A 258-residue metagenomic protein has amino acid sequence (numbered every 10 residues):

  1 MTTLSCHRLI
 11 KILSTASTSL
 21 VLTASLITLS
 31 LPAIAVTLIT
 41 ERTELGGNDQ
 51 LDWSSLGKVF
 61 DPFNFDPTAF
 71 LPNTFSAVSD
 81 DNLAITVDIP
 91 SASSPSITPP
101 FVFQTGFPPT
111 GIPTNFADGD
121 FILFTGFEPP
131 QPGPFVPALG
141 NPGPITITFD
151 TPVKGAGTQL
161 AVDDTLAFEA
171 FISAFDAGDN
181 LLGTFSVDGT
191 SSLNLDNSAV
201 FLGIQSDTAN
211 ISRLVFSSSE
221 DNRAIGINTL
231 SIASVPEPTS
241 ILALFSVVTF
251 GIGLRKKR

Functional and structural regions predicted by a protein language model:
M1-I10: N-terminal secretory signal peptides that target proteins for export/translocation
L13-T15, S19-V21, L242, V247: Small-residue packing motifs within transmembrane alpha-helices
L22-T23, A33: Cleavable N-terminal signal peptides
I34-S234: Surface-exposed, well-ordered secondary-structure segments
P236-R255: A short, hydrophobic C-terminal helix/tail in secreted or cell-surface proteins
